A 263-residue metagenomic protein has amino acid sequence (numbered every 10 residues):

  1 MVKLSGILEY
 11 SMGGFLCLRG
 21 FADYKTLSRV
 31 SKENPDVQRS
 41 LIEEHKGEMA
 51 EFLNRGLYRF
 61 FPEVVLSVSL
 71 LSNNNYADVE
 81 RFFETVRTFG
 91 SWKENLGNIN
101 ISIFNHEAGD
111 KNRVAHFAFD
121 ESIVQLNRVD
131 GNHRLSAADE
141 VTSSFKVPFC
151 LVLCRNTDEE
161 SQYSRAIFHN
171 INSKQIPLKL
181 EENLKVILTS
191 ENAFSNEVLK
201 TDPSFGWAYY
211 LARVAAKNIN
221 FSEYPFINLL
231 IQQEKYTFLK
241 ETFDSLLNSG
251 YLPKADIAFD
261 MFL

Functional and structural regions predicted by a protein language model:
M1-A118: N-terminal extension/subdomain marker
V37, L41, E121-V129, E159: Conserved aromatic-histidine-acidic binding/catalytic patches
E43-G47, N132-L135, R165: A structural signal for well-ordered alpha-helical segments within the folded catalytic domains of diverse enzymes
M49-G56, A138, I171, A215: Hydrophobic, Leu/Ile/Phe/Ala-enriched alpha-helical segments that form helix-helix packing faces
S67, R128-G131, V152: Short His-Asn-centered micro-motif
S72-N75, L135-A137, T157-E160: Short catalytic/ligand-binding loop motif for oxyanion handling, primarily in non-cytosolic enzymes, centered on
A118-E140: A sequence-level detector for short glycine-anchored, His/Arg-bearing signature motifs that mark catalytic or binding
S122-Q125, E140-L263: Solvent-exposed functional surfaces
